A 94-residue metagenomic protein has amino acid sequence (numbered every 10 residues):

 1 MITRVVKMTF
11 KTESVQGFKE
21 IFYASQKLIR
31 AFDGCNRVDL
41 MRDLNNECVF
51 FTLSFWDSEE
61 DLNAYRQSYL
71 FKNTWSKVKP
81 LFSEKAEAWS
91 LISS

Functional and structural regions predicted by a protein language model:
I2, D39-N46, S76-S94: Glycine-rich beta-strand-turn "strand-cap" elements at beta-sheet edges
I2-T9, D39-R66: Short, well-ordered beta-strand segments in beta-rich or mixed alpha/beta enzyme and ligand-binding folds
F10-T12, S58, I92-S94: Non-catalytic surface loops within mature trypsin-like serine protease
S14-R37, L70-W75: Short amphipathic alpha-helical segments
K27, S54-W56, S90: Charged/polar positions on well-ordered alpha helices
R30-D33, D57, S83: Short conserved AdoMet
